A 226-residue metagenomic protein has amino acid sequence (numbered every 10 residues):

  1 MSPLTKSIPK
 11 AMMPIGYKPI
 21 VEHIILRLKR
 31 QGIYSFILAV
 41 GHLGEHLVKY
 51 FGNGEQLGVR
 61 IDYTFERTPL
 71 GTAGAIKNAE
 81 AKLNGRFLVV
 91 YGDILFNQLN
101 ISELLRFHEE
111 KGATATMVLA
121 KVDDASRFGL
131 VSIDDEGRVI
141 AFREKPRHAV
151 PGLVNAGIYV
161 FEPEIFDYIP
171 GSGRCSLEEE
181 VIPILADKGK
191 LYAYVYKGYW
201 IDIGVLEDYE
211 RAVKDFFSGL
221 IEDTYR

Functional and structural regions predicted by a protein language model:
M1, L47-F51, I169, A212: Hydrophobic packing residues within well-ordered alpha-helices of enzyme cores
M1-K6, K29-Q31: N-terminal nucleotide-binding beta1-loop-alpha1 segment
I8, L43, Y199: A generic "binding-loop/recognition-motif" signal
P14, K18-Y91, F96, I101-E103: Conserved N-terminal catalytic core of the sugar/cofactor nucleotidyltransferase
I33, F87-L88, L95, S102-L105 (+3 more regions): Catalytic-core segments of class I nucleotidyltransferases/pyrophosphorylases that form NMP-activated intermediates
T64-E66, V118, Y194-Y196: Conserved beta-strand termini and adjacent loop/short-helix elements that scaffold enzyme active sites in alpha/beta
K111-K121: A short, conserved acidic/glycine-rich loop-to-beta-strand motif that forms the donor nucleotide-sugar/metal
I133-E136: Short acidic-glycine loop/turn motifs at beta-strand connectors
